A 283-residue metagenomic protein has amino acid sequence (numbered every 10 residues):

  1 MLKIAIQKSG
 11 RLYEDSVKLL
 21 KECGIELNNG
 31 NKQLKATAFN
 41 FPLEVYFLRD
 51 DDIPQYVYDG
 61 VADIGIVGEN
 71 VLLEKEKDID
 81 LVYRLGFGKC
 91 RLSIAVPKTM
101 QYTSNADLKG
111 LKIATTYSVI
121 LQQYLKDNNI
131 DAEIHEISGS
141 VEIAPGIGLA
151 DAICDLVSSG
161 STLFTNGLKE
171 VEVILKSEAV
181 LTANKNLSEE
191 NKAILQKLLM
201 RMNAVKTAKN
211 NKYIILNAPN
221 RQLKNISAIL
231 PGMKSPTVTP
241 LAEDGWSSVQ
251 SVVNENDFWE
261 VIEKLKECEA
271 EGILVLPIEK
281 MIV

Functional and structural regions predicted by a protein language model:
M1-P42, F47, E69-I79, R84-R91 (+1 more regions): Small-molecule-sensing regulatory modules
E44-V61: Short, structured active-site "lid" loops
I53, V57, V67, I113-T115: Hydrophobic aliphatic residue packing
V61, G68-E69: Aromatic- and charge-enriched surface segment that lines or borders ligand/interaction sites
D63-I64, A152: Well-ordered beta-strand positions
